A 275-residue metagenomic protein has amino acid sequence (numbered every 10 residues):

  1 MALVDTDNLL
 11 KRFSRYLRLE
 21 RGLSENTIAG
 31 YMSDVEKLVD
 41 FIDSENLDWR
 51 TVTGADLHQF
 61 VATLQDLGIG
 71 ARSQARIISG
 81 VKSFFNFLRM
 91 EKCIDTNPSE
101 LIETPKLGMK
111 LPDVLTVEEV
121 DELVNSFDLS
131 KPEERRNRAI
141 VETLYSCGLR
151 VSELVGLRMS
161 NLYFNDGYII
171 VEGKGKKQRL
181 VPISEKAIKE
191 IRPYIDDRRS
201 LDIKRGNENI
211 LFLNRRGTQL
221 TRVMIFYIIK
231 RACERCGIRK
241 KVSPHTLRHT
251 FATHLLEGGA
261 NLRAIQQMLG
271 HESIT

Functional and structural regions predicted by a protein language model:
M1-T275: Conserved catalytic core of the tyrosine transesterase superfamily
